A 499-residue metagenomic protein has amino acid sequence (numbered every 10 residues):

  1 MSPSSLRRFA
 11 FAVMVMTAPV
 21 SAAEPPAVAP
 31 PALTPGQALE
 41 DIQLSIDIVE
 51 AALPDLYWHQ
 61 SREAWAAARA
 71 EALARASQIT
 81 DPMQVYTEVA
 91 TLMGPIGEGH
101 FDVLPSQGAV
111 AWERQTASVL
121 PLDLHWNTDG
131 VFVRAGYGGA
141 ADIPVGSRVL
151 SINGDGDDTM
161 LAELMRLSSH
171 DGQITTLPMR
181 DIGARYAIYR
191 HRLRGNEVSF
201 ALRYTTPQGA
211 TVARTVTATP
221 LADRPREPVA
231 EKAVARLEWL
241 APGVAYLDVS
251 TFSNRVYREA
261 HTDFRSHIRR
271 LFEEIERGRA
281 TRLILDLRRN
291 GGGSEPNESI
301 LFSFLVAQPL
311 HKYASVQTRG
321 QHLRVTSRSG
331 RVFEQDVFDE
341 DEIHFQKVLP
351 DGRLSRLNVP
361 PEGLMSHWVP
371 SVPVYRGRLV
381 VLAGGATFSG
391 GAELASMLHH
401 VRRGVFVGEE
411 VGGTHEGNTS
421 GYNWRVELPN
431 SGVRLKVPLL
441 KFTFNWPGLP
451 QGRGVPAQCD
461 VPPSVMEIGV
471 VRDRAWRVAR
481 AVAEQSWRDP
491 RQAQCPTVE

Functional and structural regions predicted by a protein language model:
M1-A10: Bacterial N-terminal signal peptides that target proteins for export
A10-A18: Bacterial N-terminal signal peptides
A22-L283, L287-T318, H322-F333, H415 (+5 more regions): Flexible, low-complexity junctional segments that flank or bridge functional domains
E295-G469: Conserved acidic, small-residue-rich alpha-beta core segments centered on
